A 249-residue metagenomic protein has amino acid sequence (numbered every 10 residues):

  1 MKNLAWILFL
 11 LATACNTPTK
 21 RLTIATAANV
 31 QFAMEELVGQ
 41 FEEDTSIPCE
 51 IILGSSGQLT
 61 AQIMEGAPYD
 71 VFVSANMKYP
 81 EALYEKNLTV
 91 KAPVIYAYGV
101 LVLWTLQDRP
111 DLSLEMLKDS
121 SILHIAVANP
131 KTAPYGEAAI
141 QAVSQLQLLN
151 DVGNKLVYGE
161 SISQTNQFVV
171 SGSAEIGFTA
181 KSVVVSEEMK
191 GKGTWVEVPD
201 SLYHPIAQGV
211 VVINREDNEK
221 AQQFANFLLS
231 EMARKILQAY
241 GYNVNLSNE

Functional and structural regions predicted by a protein language model:
M1-L4: Positively charged n-region of N-terminal signal peptides that target proteins for export
W6-N16: Hydrophobic h-region of N-terminal signal peptides that target proteins for export in Gram-negative bacteria
N16-D44, I52, G57, A61-E65 (+4 more regions): Exported/periplasmic ABC-transporter solute-binding proteins
C49: Hydrophobic anchor at the start of a short beta-strand that flanks the dinucleotide cofactor-binding loop
V100: Active-site-adjacent helical/loop segments in soluble small-molecule enzymes
